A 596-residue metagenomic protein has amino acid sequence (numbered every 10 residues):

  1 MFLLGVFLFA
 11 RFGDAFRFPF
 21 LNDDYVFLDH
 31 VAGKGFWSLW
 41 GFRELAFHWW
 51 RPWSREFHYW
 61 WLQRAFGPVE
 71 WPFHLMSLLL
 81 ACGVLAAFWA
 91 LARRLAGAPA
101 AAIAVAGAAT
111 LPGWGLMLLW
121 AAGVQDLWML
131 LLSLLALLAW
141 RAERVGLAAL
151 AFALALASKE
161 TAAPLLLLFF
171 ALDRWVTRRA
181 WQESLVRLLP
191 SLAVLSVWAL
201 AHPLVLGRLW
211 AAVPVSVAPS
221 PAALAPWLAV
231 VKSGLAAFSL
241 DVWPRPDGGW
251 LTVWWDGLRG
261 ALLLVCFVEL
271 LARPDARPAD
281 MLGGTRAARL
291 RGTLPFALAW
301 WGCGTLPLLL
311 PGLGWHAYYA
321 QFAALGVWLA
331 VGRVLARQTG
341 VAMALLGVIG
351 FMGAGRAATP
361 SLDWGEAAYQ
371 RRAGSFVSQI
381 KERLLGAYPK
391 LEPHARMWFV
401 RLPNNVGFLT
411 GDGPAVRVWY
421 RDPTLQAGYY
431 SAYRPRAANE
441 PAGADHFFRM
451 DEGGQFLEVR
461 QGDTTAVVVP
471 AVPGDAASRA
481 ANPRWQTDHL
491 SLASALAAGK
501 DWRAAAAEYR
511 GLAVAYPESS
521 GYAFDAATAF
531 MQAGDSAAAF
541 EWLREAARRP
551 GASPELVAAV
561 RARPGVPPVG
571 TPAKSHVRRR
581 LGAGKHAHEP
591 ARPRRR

Functional and structural regions predicted by a protein language model:
M1-T487: Polytopic membrane enzymes that build or remodel cell-surface glycoconjugates and lipids
L492, D525-A526: Structural register within alpha-helical repeat arrays
